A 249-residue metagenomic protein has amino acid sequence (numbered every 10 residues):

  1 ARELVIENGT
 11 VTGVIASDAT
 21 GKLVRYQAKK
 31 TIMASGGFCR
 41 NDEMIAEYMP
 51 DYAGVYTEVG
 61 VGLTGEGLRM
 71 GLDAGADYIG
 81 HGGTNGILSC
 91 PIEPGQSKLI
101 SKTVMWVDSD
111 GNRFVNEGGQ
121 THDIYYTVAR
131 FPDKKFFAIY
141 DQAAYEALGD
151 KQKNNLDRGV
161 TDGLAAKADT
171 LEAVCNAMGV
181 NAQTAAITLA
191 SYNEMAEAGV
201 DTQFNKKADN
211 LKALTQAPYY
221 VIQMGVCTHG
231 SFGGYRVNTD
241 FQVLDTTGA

Functional and structural regions predicted by a protein language model:
A1-T10: A conserved short coil-to-beta-strand element within the FAD-binding core of flavoproteins
E3, T184-A249: A glycine-rich dinucleotide-binding beta-alpha-beta segment and adjacent secondary-structure elements that constitute
I6, D18, D108-S109, N238-T239 (+1 more regions): Short, acidic, Ser/Thr-enriched surface-loop or helix-capping motifs
G13-D18, Q223-M224: Short beta-strand segments that buttress and anchor functional surface loops
A19-S89: Glycine-rich loop(s) and the adjacent beta-strand/alpha-helix scaffold that form part
E58-V61, P94-S97, V128-A129, Q223-T228 (+1 more regions): Short Gly/Pro-enriched turn/cap motifs at secondary-structure boundaries
T64, L68-V180: An anion/pyrophosphate-binding glycine-rich loop and adjacent beta-alpha core in soluble alpha-beta enzymes
